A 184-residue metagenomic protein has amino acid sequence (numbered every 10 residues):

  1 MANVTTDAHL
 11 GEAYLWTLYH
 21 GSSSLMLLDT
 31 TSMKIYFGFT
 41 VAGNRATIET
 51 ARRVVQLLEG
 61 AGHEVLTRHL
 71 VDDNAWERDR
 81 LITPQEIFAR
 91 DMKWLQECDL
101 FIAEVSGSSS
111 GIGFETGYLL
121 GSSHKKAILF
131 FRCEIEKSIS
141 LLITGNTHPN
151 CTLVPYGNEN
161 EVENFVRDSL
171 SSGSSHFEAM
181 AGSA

Functional and structural regions predicted by a protein language model:
L27-A184: Conserved catalytic or regulatory cores that recognize and/or transform ribose-phosphate-containing ligands
